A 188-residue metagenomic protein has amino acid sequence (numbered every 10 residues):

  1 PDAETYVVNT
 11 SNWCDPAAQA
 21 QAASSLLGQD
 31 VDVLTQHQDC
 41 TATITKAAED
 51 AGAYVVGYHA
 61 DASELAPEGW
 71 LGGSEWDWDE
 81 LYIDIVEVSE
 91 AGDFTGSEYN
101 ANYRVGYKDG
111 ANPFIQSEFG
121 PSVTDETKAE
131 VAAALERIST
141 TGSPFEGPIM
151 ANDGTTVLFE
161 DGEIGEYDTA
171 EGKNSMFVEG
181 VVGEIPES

Functional and structural regions predicted by a protein language model:
P1-S188: A residue-level marker of the well-folded mature domains of exported/periplasmic proteins
